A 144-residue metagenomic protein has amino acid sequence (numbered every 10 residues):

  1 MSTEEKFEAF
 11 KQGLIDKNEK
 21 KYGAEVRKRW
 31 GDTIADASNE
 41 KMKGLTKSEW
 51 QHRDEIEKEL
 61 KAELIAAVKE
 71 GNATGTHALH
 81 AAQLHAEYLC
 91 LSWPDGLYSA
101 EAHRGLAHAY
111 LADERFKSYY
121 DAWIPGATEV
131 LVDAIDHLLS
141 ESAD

Functional and structural regions predicted by a protein language model:
M1-D144: Amphipathic alpha-helical "stalk" segments
